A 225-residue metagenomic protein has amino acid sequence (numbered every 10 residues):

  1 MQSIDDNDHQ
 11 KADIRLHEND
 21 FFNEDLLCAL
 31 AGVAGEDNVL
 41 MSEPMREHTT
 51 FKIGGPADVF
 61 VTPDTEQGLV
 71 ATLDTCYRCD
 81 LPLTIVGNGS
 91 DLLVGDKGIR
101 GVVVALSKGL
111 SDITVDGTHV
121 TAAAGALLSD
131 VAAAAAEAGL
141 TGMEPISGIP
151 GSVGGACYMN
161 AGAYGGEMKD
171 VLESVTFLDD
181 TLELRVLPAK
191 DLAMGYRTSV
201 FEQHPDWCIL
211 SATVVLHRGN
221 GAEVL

Functional and structural regions predicted by a protein language model:
M1-V86: N-terminal, positively charged, Ser/Thr/Ala/Gly-biased leader segments that form transit/presequence-like amphipathic
Q2, D6, L40-M41, E47-T50 (+2 more regions): Phosphate/pyrophosphate- and phosphate-bearing ligand-binding catalytic cores of soluble enzymes
L26, A71-T72, V131, R197 (+1 more regions): Hydrophobic side chains in well-ordered alpha-helices
M45-L83, G95-L140, E167-V186: N-terminal glycine-rich flavin-associated loop
A136, S147, A156-M159, Y164-G165 (+2 more regions): Core subunits and conserved enzymes of cellular information-processing and envelope-translocation systems across
T141-P145: Immediate flanking context of iron-sulfur cluster ligation sites
G151: An amphipathic, basic-hydrophobic helix/alpha-beta surface used to engage anionic, phosphate-rich ligands or surfaces
